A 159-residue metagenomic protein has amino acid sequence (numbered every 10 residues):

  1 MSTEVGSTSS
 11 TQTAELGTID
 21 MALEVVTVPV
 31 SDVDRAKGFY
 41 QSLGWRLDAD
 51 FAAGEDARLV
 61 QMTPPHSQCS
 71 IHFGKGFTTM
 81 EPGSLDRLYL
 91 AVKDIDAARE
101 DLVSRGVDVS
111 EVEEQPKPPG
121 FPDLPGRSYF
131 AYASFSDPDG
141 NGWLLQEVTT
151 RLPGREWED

Functional and structural regions predicted by a protein language model:
M1-I19, F51, V60, L90 (+1 more regions): Vicinal oxygen chelate
S9-T11, I71-G74: Short amphipathic beta-strand starts and helix->beta connectors
G17-M21, T27-C69, A97, S104: Core segments of cupin and vicinal oxygen chelate
D20-V25, G83-R87, F130: Short, solvent-exposed beta-strand edge segments and adjacent coil->beta transition regions
V30-S31, P65-S67, V92-I95, P138-G140 (+1 more regions): Short loop segments at secondary-structure junctions
P64, F73-K75, E147: Residue-level recognition of conserved beta-strand positions in structured domain cores
C69-I71, W143: Short beta-strand segments
G74-A97: Helix-adjacent hinge/juxtasegments
